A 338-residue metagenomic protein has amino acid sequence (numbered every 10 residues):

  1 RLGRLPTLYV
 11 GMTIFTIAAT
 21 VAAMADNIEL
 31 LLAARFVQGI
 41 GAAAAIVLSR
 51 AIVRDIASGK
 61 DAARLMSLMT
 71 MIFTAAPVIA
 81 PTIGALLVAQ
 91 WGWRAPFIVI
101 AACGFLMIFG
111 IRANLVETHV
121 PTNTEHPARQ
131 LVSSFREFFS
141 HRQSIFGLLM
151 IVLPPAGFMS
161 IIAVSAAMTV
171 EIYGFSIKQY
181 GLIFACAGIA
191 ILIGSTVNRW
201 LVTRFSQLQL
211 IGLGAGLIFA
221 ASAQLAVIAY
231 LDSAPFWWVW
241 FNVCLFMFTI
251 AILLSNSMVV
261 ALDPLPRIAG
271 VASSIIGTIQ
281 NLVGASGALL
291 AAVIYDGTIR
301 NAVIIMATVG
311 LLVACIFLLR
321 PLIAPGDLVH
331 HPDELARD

Functional and structural regions predicted by a protein language model:
R1-E29: Conserved MFS/SLC helix-loop-helix module at the cytosolic interface between two early adjacent transmembrane helices
R1-G3, G194-L208: Helix-to-loop junctions at the C-terminal end of transmembrane segments in multipass secondary transporters
G3, M24-L30, G41, G174 (+1 more regions): Helix-breaking motifs and short loop linkers at transmembrane-helix boundaries and internal kinks in secondary membrane
I28, A34-A75: Cytoplasmic helix-loop-helix junction between adjacent transmembrane helices in 12-TM secondary transporters
L30, S67-A113: Helix-loop-helix hairpin linking two adjacent transmembrane segments in secondary transporters
A102-P121, I316-R320: C-terminal membrane-cytosol helix-exit motif in multi-pass small-molecule transporters
V116-L148: Juxtamembrane intracellular "pre-TM" segments in multi-pass secondary transporters
Q209-N256: C-terminal transmembrane helical hairpin of 12-TM major facilitator-type secondary transporters
